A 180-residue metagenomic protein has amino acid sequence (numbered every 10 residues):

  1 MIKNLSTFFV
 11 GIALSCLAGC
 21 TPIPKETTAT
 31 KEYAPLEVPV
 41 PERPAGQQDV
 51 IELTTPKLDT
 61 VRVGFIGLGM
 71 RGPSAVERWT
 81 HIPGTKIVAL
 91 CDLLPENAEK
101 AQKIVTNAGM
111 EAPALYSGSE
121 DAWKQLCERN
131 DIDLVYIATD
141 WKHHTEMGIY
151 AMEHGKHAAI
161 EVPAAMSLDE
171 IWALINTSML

Functional and structural regions predicted by a protein language model:
M1-L5: Positively charged n-region of N-terminal signal peptides that target proteins for export
T7-L17: Bacterial N-terminal signal peptides
F9-V10, E77, V162: A periodicity- and composition-biased signal for non-globular, repetitive helical segments
C20-K156, W172, N176-L180: N-terminal glycine-/serine-/threonine-rich beta1-alpha1-beta2 phosphate-ribose binding loop of Rossmann-like
G155-H157, E161-P163: Short helix/strand-capping hinge loops at secondary-structure junctions that flank key functional elements
M166-D169: Conserved PLP phosphate-binding loop immediately N-terminal to the Schiff-base lysine helix in PLP-dependent enzymes
